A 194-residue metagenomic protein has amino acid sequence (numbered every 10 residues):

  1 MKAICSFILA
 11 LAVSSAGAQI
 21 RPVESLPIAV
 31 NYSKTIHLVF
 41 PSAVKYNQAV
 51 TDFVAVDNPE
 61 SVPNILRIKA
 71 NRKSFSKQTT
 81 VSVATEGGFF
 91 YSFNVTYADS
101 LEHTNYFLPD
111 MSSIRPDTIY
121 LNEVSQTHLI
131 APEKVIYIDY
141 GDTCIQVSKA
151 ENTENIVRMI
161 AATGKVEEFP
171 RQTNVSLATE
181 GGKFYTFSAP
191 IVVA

Functional and structural regions predicted by a protein language model:
M1-C5: Positively charged n-region of N-terminal signal peptides that target proteins for export
V13-S15: N-terminal signal peptide c-region/cleavage motif recognized by signal peptidases
G17-A194: A general "mature secreted/periplasmic domain" signal
